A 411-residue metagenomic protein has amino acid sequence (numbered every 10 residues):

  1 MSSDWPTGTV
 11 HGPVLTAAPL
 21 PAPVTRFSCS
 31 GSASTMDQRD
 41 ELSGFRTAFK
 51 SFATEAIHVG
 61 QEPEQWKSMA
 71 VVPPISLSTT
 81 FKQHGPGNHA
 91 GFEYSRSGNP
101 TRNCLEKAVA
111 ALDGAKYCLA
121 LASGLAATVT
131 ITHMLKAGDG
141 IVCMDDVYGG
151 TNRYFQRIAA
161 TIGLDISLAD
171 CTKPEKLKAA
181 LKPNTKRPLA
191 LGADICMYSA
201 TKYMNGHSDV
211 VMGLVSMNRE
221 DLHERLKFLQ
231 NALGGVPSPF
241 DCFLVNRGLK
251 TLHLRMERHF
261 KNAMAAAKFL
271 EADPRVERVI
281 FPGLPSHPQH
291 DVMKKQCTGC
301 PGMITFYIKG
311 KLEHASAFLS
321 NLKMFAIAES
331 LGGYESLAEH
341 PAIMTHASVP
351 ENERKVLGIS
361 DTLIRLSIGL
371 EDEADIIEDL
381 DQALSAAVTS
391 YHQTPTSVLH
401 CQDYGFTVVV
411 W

Functional and structural regions predicted by a protein language model:
S2-V10, V14-T16, P23-T25, S30-F49 (+6 more regions): Conserved PLP-enzyme active-site core in the AAT-like
Q38-H89: An N-cap/entry alpha-helix motif that binds or orients negatively charged groups
E64-W66, L77-L112, K116: A glycine-/small-polar-enriched, mobile loop at the entrance of the PLP active site in fold-type I
A70, A263, E271-P274, C297-P301: Short gly/pro-enriched beta-turn/loop segments at secondary-structure junctions
K82-P86, L222-H223, L252, K311-H314 (+2 more regions): Short, acidic Gly/Pro/Ser/Thr-rich loop/turn segments
L112, L270-P274, L322: Acidic-histidine catalytic/liganding microenvironments
G114-A115, G140, K176, D361 (+4 more regions): Well-ordered alpha/beta subsegment
R275-I364, I368, D375, V388-W411: Conserved C-terminal alpha-helix-loop-beta "cap" of PLP-dependent enzymes that closes/shapes the active-site mouth
